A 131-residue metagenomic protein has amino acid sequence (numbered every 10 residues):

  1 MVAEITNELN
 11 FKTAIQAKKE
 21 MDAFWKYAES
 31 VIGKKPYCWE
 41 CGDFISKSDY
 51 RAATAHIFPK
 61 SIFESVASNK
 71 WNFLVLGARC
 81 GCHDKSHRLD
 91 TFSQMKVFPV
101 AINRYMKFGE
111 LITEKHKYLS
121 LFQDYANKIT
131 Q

Functional and structural regions predicted by a protein language model:
M1-Y37, E64-A67: Short, charged surface segments at domain edges that flank catalytic/cofactor-binding sites
E20-A53, G77-R79: Short cysteine-rich loop/turn motifs with clustered Cys
S46, K60, C82-H83: Short, charged/polar surface micro-motifs in flexible loops or helix N-caps
S48-I57, S86-Q94: Short Cys/His-rich "knuckle" micro-motifs
F58-N72: Short linker/helix segments within small regulatory modules
K70, D90-M95, V100-G109: Aromatic- and Lys/Arg-enriched surface recognition patch
F73-V97: Short Cys/His-centered divalent metal-binding micro-motifs
V100-Q131: Short flanking/linker segments adjacent to small metal-binding domains or redox-active Cys/His motifs
